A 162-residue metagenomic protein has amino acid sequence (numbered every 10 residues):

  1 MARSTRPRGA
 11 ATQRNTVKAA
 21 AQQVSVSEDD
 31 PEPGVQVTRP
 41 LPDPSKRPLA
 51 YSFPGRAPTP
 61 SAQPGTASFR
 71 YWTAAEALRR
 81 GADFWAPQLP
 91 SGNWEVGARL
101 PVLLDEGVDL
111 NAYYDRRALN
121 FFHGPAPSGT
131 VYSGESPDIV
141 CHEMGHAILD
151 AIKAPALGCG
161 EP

Functional and structural regions predicted by a protein language model:
M1-L89, N93-A98, D150: Acidic/polar low-complexity interaction segments
W85, D138-A154: Active-site recognition of the HExxH zinc-binding catalytic motif
N93, V102-N120: Catalytic zinc-binding patch centered on the HExxH motif and its immediate surroundings that defines zinc-dependent
N111-Y114, T130, A147-D150: Short acidic/His/Gly/Ser-rich catalytic and metal-binding motifs that mark active-site loops of diverse hydrolases
H123-V140, P155-C159: Short pre-active-site segment immediately N-terminal to the catalytic Zn-binding motif
P162: Post-HExxH zinc-binding segment in Zn-dependent metallohydrolases
